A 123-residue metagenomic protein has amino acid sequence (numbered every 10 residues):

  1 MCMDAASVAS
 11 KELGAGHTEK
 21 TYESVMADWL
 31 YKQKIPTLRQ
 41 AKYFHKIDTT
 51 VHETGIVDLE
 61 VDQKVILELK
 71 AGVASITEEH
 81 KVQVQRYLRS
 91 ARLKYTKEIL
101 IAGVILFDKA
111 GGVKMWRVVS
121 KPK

Functional and structural regions predicted by a protein language model:
M1, V25, V82-R86: Long, highly charged amphipathic alpha-helices
M1-A15: Interdomain/boundary linker segments immediately adjacent to catalytic/signaling cores
A15-D62, V73-I76, F107-P122: Active-site metal-binding core of divalent-cation-utilizing nuclease and nuclease-like domains
K70-K123: Nucleic-acid nuclease catalytic cores
